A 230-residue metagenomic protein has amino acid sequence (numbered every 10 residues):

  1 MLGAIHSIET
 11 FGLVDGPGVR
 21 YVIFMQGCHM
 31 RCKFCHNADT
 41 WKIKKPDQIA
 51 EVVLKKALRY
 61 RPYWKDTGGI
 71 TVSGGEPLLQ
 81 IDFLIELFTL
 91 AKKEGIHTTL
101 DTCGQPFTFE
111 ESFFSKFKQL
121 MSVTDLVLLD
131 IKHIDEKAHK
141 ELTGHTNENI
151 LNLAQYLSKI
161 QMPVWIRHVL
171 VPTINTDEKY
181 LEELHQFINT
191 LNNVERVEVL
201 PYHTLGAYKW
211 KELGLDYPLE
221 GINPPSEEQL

Functional and structural regions predicted by a protein language model:
M1-M25, H29-K45, R59-D66: N-terminal [4Fe-4S]-dependent radical SAM core
A38-I43, K140-T146, G214-N223: Short glycine-enriched, charge-decorated loop/helix-capping segments at active-site entrances that position
K45-K55: Short cysteine/histidine-rich metal-coordination sites, predominantly Zn2+-binding motifs
L58-P62, D66-G69, L78-L200, L205: Conserved AdoMet/S-adenosylmethionine-binding subsite of the radical SAM
T71-S73: Short glycine-rich or small-residue beta-strand-to-loop segments that form or flank ligand, phosphate, metal/Fe-S
Q186, E195, K211-L230: A structural motif corresponding to the C-terminal lobe/cap of the Radical SAM core domain
T204-E212: Class I S-adenosyl-L-methionine
